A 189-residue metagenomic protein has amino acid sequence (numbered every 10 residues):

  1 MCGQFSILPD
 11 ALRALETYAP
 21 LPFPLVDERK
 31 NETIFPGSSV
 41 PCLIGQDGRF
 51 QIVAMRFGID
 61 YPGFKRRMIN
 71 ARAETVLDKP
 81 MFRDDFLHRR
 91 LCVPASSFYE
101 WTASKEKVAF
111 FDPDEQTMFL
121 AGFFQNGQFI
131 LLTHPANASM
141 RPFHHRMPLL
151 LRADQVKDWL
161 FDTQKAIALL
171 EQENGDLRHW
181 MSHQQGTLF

Functional and structural regions predicted by a protein language model:
M1-F189: Short linear sequence motif anchored by a di-proline
